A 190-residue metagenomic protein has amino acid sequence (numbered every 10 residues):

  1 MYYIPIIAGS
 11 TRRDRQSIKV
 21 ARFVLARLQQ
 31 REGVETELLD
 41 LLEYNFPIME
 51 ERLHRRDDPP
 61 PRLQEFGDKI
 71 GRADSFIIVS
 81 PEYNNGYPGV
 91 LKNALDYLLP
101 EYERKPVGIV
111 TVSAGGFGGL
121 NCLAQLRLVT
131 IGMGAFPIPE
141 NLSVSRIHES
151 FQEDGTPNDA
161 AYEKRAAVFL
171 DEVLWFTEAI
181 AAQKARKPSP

Functional and structural regions predicted by a protein language model:
M1-N93, T156-P190: N-terminal beta1-alpha1-beta2 submodule of the flavodoxin-like/Rossmannoid cofactor-binding fold
D40-E43, L53, L99, L142 (+1 more regions): Short, small-residue-rich loop/turn micro-motifs
D58-G134: Helix-loop-strand module that forms the ligand-binding subsite of alpha/beta enzymes
E103-P190: FMN-binding flavodoxin-like domain, especially the glycine-rich phosphate-binding loop
